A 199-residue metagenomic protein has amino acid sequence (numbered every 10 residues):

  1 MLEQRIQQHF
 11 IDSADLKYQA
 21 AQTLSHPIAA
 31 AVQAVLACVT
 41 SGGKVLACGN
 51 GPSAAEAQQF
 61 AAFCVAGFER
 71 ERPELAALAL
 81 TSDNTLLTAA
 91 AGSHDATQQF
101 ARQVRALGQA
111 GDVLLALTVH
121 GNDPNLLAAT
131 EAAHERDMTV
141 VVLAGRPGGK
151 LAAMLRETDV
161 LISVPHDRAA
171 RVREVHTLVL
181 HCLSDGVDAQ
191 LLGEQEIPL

Functional and structural regions predicted by a protein language model:
M1-T23: Generic N-terminal amphipathic, Lys/Arg-enriched alpha-helix
A34-G108: Glycine-rich, small/polar surface segments that engage phosphate groups of diverse ligands
S53-Q58, N122-A129, L151: Short glycine/serine/threonine-rich phosphate/pyrophosphate-binding segments that cradle anionic phosphate groups
T81, T118, A144, L161-R168: Short beta->alpha connector loops at strand-helix junctions that form conserved, small/polar/Pro-enriched
A106, A169-L199: A charged, well-structured terminal subsegment
T130-D137: Surface-exposed amphipathic alpha-helices with a cationic face
L143-T158: Short, glycine/polar-rich helix-capping loops at beta-to-alpha or helix-loop-helix junctions that flank or form
